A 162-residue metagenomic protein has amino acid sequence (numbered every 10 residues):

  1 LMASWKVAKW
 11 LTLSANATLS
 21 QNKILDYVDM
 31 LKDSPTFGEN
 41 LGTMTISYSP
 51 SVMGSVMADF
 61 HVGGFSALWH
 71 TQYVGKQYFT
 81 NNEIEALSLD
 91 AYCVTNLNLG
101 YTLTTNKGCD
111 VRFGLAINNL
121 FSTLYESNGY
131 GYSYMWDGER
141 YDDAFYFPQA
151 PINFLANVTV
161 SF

Functional and structural regions predicted by a protein language model:
L1-N81: Gram-negative outer-membrane beta-barrel transporters
L1-W5, V56-F60, W69, L97-Y101 (+2 more regions): Residues on the lipid-exposed face of transmembrane beta-strands in outer-membrane beta-barrel proteins
T12-S14, T18, L87-L99, I117-N119 (+1 more regions): Conserved long hydrophobic alpha-helices within structured protein cores
A15, L25, K32, E39 (+4 more regions): Intrinsic-disorder/low-complexity regions
N22-D33, N40-Y48, N82-D90, E126-Y132 (+2 more regions): Extracellular/periplasm-exposed beta-strand and loop segments of Gram-negative cell-envelope proteins, dominated by
P50-G54, A91-T95, C109, A150-F154: Residues that define the transmembrane beta-barrel architecture of outer-membrane proteins
M53-V56, F79-L89, Y101-T104: Generic detector of contiguous secondary-structure segments
G75-Y78, Y101-F162: C-terminal beta-signal and adjacent terminal beta-strands/loops of Gram-negative outer-membrane beta-barrel proteins
